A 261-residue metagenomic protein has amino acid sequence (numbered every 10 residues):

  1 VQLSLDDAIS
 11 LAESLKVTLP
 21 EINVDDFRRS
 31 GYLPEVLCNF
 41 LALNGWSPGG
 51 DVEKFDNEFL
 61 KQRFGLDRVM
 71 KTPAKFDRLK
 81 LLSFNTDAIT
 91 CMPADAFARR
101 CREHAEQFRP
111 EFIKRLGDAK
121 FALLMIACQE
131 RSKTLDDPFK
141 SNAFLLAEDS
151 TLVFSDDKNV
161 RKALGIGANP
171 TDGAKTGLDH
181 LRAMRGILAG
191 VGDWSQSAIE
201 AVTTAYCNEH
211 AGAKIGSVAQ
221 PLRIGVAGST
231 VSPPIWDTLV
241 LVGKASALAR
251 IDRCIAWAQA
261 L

Functional and structural regions predicted by a protein language model:
V1-A88, A96, I224-V226, T230 (+1 more regions): Alpha-helical recognition segments enriched in aromatics with Gly/Pro capping that present substrate-recognition
I22-N23, V36-F40, K80-F84, R100-F108 (+4 more regions): A general alpha-helix detector
R29, P73, T86-T90, I113 (+6 more regions): Amphipathic alpha-helical interaction elements
L33, S47, D67, Q107-E111 (+2 more regions): Short coil/loop linkers at secondary-structure junctions
W46-S47, Q107, R131-T134, E209 (+2 more regions): A short structural micro-motif
A94-A211: Small-residue-rich helix-loop
W194-Q259: Charged substrate- and nucleic-acid-binding regions of tRNA-handling and nucleotidyl-transfer enzymes, centered on
